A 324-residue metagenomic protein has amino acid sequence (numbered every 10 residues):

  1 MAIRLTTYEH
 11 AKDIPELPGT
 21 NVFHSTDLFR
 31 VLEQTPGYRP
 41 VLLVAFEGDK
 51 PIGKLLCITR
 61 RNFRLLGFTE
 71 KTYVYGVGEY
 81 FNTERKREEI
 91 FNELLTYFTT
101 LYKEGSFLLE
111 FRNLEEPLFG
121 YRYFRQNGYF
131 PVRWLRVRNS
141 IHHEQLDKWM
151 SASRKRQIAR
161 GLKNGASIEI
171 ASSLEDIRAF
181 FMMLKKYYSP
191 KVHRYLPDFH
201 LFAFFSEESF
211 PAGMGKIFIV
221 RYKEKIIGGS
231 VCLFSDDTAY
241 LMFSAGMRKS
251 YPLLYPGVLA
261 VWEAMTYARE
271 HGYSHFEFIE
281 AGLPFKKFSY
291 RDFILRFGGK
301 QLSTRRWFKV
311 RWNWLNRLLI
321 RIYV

Functional and structural regions predicted by a protein language model:
A2-G48, I52-R64, N113-S250: A conserved beta-strand-loop-helix scaffold within acyl/acetyltransferase catalytic domains
L42, T59-F63, F124-L146, Y273-V324: Active-site/acyl-donor-binding loops of N-acyltransferases
P51, Y80-E84, N92-T99, F204-N313: Aromatic (often tryptophan-rich) hydrophobic motifs at membrane interfaces
T59-V77: Conserved acyl-donor/pantetheine-binding loop and adjacent beta-alpha core of acyl/acetyltransferases and related
K71-L114: A gly/proline- and charged-residue-enriched helix-loop-helix capping module
I90, G120, M150, S289-Y290: Residues at alpha-helix caps and immediate loop-helix transition turns in enzyme cores, especially N- and C-cap
F107-F119, L315-V324: A short, hydrophobic/aromatic-rich structural module that often spans a beta strand with its adjoining loop
L108-F111, E169, F276-I279: Short catalytic-loop micro-motif centered on adjacent basic/acidic residues
